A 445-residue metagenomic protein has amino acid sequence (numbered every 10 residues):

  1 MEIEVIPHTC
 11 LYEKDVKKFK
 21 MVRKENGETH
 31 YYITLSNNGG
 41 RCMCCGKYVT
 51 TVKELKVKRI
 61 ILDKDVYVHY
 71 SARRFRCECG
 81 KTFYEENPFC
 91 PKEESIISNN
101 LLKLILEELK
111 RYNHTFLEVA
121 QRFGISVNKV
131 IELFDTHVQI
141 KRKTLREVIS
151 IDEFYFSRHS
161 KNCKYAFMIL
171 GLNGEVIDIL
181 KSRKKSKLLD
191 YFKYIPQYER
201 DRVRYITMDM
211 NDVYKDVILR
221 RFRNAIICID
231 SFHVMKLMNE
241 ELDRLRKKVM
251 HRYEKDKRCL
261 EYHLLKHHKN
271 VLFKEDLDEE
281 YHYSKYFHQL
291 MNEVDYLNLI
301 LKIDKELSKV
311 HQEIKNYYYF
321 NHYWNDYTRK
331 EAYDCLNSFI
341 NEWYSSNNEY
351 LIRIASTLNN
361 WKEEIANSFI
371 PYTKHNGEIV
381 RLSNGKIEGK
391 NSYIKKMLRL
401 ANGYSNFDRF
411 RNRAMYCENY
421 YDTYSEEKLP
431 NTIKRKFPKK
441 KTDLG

Functional and structural regions predicted by a protein language model:
M1-C79: Short, conserved DNA-binding cores of transcription-related domains
Y31, C77, V119, I149-F154 (+4 more regions): Short, conserved catalytic/metal-binding motifs centered on acidic residues
G39, C44, T50, F134 (+6 more regions): Acidic/histidine-rich catalytic cores and adjacent linkers of DNA breakage/strand-transfer/modification proteins
K58-S160, D201, D216: Short, positively charged, Gly/Tyr-enriched micro-motifs that form contact patches at catalytic or ligand/partner
E94-L106, D178, S345, R353 (+1 more regions): Acidic, glycine-enriched active-site microenvironments
E132-Y205, M210-V217: RNase H-like nuclease fold core
V234-K255: Short alpha-helix plus adjacent loop in nuclease-associated cores
